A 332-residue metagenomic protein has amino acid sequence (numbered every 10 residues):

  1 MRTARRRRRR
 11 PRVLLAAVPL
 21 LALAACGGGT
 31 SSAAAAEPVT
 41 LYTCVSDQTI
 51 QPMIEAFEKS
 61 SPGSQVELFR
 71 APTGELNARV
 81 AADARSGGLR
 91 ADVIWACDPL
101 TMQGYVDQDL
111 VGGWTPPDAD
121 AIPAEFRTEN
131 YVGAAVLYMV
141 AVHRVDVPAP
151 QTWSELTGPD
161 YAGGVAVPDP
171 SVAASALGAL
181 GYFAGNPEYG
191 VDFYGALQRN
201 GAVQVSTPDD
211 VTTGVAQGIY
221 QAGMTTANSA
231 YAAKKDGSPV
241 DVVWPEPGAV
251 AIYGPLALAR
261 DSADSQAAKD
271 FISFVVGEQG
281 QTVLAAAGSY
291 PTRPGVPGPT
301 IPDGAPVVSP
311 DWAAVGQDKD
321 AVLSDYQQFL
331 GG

Functional and structural regions predicted by a protein language model:
A22-A25: C-terminal motif of bacterial Sec signal peptides marking the signal peptidase cleavage site
G27, A33-Q103: Early extracytoplasmic/lumenal segment of secretory-pathway proteins
A35-V39, S60-F69, G88-R90, P187-V205 (+1 more regions): A local structural motif
C44-Q51, T73-G74, L89-Y220: Extracytoplasmic ligand-binding site segments that recognize negatively charged/polar headgroups
L100-G104, Q221-P239: A ligand-binding cleft/hinge motif common to bilobed small-molecule-binding domains
A124, V136-Y138, G195-L197, Q204-V205 (+1 more regions): Periplasmic-binding protein-like
V140-V147, G181-A184, I252-Q266, V283-L284: A bilobed periplasmic-binding-protein/Venus flytrap-type ligand-binding module shared by bacterial periplasmic
V250, A259-P310: Mature extracytoplasmic/periplasmic domains
